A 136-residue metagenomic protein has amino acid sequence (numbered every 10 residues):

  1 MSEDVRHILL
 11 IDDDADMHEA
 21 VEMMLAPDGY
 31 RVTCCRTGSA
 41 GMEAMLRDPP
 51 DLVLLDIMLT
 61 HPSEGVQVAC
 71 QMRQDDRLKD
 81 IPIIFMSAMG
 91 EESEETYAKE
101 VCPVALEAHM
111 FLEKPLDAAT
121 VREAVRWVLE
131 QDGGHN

Functional and structural regions predicted by a protein language model:
M1-L9, E113, D117-N136: Non-catalytic signal-transmission and effector/linker regions of two-component phosphorelay proteins
D14-T33: Two-component/phosphorelay signaling modules centered on CheY-like receiver
M23-D28, A44, C102, A124: Alpha-helical interaction/dimerization surfaces of two-component signaling modules
C34-L52: Acidic, metal-coordinating helix/loop segments flanking the phosphotransfer/catalytic sites of two-component signaling
E43, V66-K79: Short amphipathic alpha-helix used as the core "switch/output" element in two-component signaling
D48-L55, L59, I83: Active-site beta3 strand of CheY-like receiver
S63-Q67, M89-E113, A119, E123: Alpha4 helix (beta4-alpha4-beta5 surface) of REC/receiver domains from two-component response regulators
